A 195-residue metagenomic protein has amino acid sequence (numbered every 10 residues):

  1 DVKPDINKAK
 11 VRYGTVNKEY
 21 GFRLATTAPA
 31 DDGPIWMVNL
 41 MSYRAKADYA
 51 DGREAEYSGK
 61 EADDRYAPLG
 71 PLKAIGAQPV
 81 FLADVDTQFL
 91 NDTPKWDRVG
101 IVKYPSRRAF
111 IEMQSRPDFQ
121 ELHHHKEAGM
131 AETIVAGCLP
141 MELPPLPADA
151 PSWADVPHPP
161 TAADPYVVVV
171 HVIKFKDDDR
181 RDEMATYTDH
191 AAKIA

Functional and structural regions predicted by a protein language model:
D1-D97, R108-E112, A136-A195: Short S/T/G/P-rich N-terminal loop/turn motif that feeds into the first structured element of a domain
Y49, P105-H124: Short amphipathic alpha-helices within nucleic acid-binding modules
G100-K103: Active-site-proximal segments of catalytic enzyme domains that coordinate small-molecule cofactors or metal ions
L122-C138: Conserved short beta-strand edge segments in small beta-sheet-based binding/regulatory domains
